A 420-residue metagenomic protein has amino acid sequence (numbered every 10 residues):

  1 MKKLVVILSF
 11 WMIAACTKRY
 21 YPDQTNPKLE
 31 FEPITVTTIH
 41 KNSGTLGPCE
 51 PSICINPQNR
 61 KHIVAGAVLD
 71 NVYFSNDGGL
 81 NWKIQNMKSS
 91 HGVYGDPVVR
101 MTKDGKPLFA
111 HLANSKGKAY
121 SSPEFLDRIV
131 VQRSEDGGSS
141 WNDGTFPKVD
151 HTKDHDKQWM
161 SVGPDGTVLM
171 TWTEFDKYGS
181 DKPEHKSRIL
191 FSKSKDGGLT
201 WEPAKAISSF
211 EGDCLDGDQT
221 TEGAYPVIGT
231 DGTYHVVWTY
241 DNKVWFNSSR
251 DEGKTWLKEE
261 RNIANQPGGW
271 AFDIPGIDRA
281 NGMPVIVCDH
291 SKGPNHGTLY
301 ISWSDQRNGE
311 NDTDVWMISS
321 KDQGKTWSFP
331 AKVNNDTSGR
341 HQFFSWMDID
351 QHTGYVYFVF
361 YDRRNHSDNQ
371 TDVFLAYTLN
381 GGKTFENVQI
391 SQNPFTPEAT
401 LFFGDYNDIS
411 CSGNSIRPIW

Functional and structural regions predicted by a protein language model:
M1-D23: Bacterial Sec-dependent N-terminal signal peptides
R19-W420: C-terminal PAP-associated
